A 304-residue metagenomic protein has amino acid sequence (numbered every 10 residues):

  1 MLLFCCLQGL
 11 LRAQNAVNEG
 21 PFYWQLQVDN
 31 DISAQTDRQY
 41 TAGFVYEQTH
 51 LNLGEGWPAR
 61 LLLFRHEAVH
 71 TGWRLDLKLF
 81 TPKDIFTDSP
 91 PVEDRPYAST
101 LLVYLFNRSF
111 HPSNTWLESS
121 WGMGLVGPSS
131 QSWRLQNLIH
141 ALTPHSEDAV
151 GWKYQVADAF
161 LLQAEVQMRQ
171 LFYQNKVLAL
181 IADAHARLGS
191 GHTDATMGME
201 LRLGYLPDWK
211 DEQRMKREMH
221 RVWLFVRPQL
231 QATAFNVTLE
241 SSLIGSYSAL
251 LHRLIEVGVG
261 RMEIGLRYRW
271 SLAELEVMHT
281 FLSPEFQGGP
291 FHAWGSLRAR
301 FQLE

Functional and structural regions predicted by a protein language model:
M1-P21, E304: Cleavable N-terminal export/targeting peptides
Q14-P21, N52-V69, H111-E118, F172-L180 (+1 more regions): Short loop/turn motifs that connect adjacent beta-strands in outer-membrane beta-barrel proteins
Y23-Q25, D29-D158, S241-S246: Transmembrane beta-barrel domains of Gram-negative outer membranes and organellar outer membranes
W24-N30, W73-L79, W121-G127, A182-S190 (+4 more regions): Transmembrane beta-barrel strands of outer-membrane/channel proteins
R38-F44, V69, Y97-L101, L117 (+6 more regions): Residues that define the transmembrane beta-barrel architecture of outer-membrane proteins
F44-H50, L75, V103-S109, M123 (+6 more regions): Residues on the lipid-exposed face of transmembrane beta-strands in outer-membrane beta-barrel proteins
K83-F86, L206-E304: Outer membrane beta-barrel transmembrane domains
A159-G245: Detector for outer-membrane/organellar transmembrane beta-barrel domains, recognizing the amphipathic beta-strand
